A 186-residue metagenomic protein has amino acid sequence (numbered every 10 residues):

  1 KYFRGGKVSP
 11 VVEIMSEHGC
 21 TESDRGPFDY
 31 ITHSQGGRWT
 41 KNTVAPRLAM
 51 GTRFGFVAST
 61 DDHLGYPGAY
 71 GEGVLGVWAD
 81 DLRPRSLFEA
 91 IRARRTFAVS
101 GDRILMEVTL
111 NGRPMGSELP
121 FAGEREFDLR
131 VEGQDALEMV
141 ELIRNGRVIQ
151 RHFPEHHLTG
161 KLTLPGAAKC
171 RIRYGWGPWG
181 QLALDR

Functional and structural regions predicted by a protein language model:
K1-F3: Gly/Pro-rich turn-and-neighbor structural signature
G5, G36-G37: C-terminal His-loop and adjacent cap/lid subdomain of alpha/beta-hydrolase
G5-V11: Active-site cores of enzymes that catalyze phosphoryl transfer or operate on phosphate-rich substrates
P10, E17-S34, T40-R186: C-terminal functional module detector
